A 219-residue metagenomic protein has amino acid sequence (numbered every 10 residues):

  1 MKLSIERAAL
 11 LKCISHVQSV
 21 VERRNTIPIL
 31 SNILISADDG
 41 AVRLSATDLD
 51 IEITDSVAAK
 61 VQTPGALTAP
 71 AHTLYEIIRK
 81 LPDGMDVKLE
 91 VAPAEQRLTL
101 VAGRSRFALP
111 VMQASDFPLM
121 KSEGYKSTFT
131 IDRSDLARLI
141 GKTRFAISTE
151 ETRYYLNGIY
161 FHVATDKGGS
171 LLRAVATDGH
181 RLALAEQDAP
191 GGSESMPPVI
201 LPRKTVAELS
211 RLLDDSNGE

Functional and structural regions predicted by a protein language model:
M1-E219: Structural preference for solvent-exposed beta-strand-turn elements and adjacent flexible terminal/loop segments within
